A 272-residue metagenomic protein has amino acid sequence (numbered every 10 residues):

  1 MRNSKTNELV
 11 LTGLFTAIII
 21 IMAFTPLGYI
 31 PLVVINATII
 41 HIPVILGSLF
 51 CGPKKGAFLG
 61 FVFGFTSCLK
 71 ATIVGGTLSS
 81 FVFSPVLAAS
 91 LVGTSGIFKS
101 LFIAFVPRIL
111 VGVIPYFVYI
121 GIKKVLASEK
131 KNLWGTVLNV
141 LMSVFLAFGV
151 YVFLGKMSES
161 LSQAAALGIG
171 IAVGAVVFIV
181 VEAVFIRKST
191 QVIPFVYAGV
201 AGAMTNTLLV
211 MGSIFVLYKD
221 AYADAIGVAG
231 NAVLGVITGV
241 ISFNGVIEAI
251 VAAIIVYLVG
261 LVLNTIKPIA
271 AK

Functional and structural regions predicted by a protein language model:
M1-K272: Loop-helix junctions at membrane interfaces
